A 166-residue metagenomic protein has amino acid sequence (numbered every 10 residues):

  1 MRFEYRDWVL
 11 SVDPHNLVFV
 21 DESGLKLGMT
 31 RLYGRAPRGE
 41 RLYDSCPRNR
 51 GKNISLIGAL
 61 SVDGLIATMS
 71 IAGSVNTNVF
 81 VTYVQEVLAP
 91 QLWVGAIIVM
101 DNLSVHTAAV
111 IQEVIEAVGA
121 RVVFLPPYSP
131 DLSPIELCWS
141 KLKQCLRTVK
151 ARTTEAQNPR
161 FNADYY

Functional and structural regions predicted by a protein language model:
M1-Y166: Short functional hotspots at interaction and active-site rims
